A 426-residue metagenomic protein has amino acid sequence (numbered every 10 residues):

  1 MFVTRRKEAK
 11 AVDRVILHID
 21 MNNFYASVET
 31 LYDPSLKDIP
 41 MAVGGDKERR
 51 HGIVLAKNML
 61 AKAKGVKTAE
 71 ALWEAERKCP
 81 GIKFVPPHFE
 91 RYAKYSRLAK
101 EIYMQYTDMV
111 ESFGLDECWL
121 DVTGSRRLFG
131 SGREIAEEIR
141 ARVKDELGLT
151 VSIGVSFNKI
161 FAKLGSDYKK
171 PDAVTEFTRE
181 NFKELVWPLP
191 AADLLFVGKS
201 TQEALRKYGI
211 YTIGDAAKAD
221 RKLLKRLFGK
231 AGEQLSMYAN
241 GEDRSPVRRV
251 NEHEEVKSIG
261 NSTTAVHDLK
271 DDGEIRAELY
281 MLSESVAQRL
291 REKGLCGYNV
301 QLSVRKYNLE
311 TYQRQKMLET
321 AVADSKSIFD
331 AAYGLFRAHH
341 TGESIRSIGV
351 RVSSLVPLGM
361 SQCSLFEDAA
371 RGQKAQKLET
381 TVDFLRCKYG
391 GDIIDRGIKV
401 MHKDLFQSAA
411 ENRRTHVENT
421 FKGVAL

Functional and structural regions predicted by a protein language model:
M1-M237, V247-V250, Q288, G372-L426: Gly/Gly-Pro- and Ser/Thr-rich, intrinsically disordered tail segments characteristic of DNA damage-repair and tolerance
H18, T201-I345, E418-N419, A425: DNA-contacting surface of Y-family translesion DNA polymerases
F24, K47-R50, Y307-E310, L355-L358: Short, charged/polar surface micro-motifs in flexible loops or helix N-caps
I39, V151, D172, Y298-V300 (+2 more regions): Change "...and in nucleic-acid phosphodiester-cleaving endonucleases..." to "...and in nucleic-acid processing enzymes
F84, E310-R314, G359-S361: Short small-residue beta-strand/loop micro-motif enriched in glycine and branched aliphatics
C118-G124, Q313-K316, Q362-E367: Short, hydrophobic beta-strand segments
F157-I160, Y238-G241, C296-Y307, I345-V356 (+1 more regions): A glycine-rich phosphate-binding loop feature that marks nucleotide/adenosyl-phosphate handling sites
S327, Y333-K388: C-terminal hydrophobic structural anchor segments that stabilize assembly/packing rather than catalytic chemistry
